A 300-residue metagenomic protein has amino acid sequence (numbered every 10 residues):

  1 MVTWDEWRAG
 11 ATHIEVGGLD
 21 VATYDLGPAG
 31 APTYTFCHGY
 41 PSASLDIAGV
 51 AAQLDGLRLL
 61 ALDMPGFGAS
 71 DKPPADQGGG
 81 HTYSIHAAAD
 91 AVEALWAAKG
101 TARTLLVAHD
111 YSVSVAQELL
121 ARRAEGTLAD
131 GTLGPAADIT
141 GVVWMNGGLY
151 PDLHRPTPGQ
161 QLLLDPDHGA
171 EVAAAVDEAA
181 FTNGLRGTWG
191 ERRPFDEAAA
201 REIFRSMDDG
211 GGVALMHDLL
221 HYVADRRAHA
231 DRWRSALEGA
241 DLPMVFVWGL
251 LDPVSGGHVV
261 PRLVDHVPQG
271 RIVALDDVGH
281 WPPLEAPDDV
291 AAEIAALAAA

Functional and structural regions predicted by a protein language model:
A22-K72: Conserved HGGG/HGGXW glycine-rich cap/lid loop of the alpha/beta-hydrolase fold
Y24, A61-A108, A121, G131-P135 (+1 more regions): Active-site loop/oxyanion-hole signature of alpha/beta-hydrolase fold enzymes
V113-T132: Short glycine-enriched nucleophile-adjacent loop and the immediately C-terminal alpha-helix near the catalytic center
L128-V172: Flexible "cap/lid" loop of the alpha/beta hydrolase fold
A179-P194, E202-D208, L219-D225: Helix-loop "lid/cap" segments that line or gate small-molecule binding pockets
G212-R262, A274: Conserved serine/cysteine hydrolase catalytic core
D265-H280: Catalytic histidine neighborhood in serine/cysteine hydrolases with alpha/beta-hydrolase-type architecture
V278-P287, A291: Catalytic histidine-centered segment of alpha/beta-hydrolase-like enzymes
